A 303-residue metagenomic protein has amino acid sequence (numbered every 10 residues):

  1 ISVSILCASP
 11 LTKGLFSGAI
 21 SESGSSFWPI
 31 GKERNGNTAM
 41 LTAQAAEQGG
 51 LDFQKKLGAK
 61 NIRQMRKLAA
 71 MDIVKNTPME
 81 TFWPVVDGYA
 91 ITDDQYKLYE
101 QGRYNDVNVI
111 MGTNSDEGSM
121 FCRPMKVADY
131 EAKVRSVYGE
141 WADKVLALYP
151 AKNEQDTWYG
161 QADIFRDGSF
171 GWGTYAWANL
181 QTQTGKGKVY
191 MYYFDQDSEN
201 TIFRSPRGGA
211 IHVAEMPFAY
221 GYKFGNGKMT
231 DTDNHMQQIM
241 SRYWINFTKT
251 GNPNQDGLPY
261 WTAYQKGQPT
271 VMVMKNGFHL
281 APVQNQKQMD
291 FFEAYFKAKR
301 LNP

Functional and structural regions predicted by a protein language model:
S2-T12: Short glycine-enriched nucleophile-adjacent loop and the immediately C-terminal alpha-helix near the catalytic center
C7, N37-L41: Alpha-helix capping and helix-loop boundary segments enriched in small/acidic/polar residues
K13-S26: A conserved short beta-strand
G18, G31, N35-G36, K60-N234 (+2 more regions): Substrate-gating cap/lid region and adjacent catalytic-acid/histidine neighborhood within extracellular/lumenal
L41-L68, D72: Helix-rich cap/lid subdomain of alpha/beta-hydrolase
M240: C-terminal catalytic lobe of FAD-dependent flavoproteins
N254-P282: Mature extracytoplasmic/periplasmic domains
F278-P303: Tryptophan-rich aromatic "cage" segments
